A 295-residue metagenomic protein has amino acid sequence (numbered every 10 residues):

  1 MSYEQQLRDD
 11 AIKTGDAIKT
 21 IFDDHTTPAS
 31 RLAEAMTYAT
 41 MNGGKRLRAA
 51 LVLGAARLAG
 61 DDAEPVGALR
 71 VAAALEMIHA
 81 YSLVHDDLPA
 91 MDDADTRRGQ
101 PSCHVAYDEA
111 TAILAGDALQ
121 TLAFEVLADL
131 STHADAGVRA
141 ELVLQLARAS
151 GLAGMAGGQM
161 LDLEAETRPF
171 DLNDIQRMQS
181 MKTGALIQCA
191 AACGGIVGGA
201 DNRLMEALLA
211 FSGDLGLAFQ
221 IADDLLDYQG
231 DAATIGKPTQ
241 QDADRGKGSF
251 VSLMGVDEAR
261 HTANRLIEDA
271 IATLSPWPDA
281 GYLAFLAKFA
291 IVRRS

Functional and structural regions predicted by a protein language model:
M1-D23: N-terminal amphipathic/basic leader segments beginning at the initiator methionine
F22-T273, G281-I291: Mg2+-dependent prenyl diphosphate-binding active-site environment of isoprenoid biosynthetic enzymes
W277: C-terminal catalytic subdomain
